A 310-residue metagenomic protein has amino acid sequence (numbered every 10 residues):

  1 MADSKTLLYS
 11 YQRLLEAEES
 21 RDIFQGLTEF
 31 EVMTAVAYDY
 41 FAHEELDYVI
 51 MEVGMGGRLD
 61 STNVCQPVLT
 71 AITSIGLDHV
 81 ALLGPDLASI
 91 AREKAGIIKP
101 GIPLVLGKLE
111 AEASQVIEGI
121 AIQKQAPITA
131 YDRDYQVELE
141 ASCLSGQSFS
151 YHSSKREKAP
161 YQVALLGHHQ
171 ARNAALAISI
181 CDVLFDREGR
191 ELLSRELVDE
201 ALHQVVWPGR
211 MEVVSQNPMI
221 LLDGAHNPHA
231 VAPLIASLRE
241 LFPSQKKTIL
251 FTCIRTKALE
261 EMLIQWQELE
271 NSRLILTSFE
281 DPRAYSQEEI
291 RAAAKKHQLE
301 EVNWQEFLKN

Functional and structural regions predicted by a protein language model:
M1-C65, L83: ATP-dependent carboxylate-amine ligase catalytic core
M1-L14, A81-I98, I117-I120, L259-Q265 (+1 more regions): Active-site-proximal loop->helix
L7, S142-E157: Acidic-glycine-rich active-site phosphate/pyrophosphate-binding loop
F24-T28, L104-G107, L221-L222, T248-L250 (+1 more regions): Short catalytic-loop micro-motif centered on adjacent basic/acidic residues
Y48-V53, D60-N63, P67-A71, I75-V80 (+2 more regions): Nucleotide phosphate-binding/pyrophosphate-handling subdomain across enzymes that bind or process nucleotide phosphates
M55-L59, C65-A126: Conserved catalytic-core segment of NTP-binding enzymes
E110-I120, Q125-T129, M219-L222, P228 (+1 more regions): C-terminal helical cap/extension that packs against the catalytic core of soluble nucleotide-cofactor enzymes
R133-S142: A conserved short coil-to-beta-strand element within the FAD-binding core of flavoproteins
